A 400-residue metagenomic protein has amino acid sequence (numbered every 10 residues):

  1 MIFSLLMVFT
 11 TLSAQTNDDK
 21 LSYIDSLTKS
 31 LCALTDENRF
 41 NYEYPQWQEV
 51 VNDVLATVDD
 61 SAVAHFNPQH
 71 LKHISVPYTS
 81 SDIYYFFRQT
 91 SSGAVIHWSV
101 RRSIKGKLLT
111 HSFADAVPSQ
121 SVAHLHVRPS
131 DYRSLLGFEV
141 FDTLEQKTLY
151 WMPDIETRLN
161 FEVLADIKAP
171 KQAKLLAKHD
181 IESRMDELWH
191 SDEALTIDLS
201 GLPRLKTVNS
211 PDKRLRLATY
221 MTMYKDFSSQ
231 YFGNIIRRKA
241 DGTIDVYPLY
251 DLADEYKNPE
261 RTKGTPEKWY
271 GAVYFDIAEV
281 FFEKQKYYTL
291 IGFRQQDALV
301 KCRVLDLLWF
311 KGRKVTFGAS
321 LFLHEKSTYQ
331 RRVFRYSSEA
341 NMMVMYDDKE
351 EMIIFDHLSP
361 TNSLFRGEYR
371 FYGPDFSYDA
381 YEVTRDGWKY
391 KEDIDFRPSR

Functional and structural regions predicted by a protein language model:
M1-Y23, D154, R158, E162: Bacterial Sec-dependent N-terminal signal peptides
D25, K29-Q89, H97-W98, I155-I235: Solvent-exposed N-terminal domain segments of exported/luminal and surface proteins
E49-H65, L176-I197, P248-P266, F322-F334 (+1 more regions): Surface-exposed loop and turn segments in beta-propeller and other repeat-based domains that flank or scaffold
A64, W98-S99, K107-S121, G233-V280: Short N-terminal edge-element motif at the start of the domain
D82-Q89, R133-D142, R214-M221, K286-R294 (+1 more regions): Short beta-strand elements that form the blades of beta-propeller/WD-repeat-like and other beta-sheet-rich scaffold
V100-R101, Y231-A240, V304-G312, Y369-R385: Beta-propeller blade signature
L109-D115, D245-A253, T316-E325, Y390-F396: Beta-propeller fold detector
A114-W151, R261-W269, V273-F281, Q296 (+1 more regions): Short aromatic loop motif centered on NTY/YTY
